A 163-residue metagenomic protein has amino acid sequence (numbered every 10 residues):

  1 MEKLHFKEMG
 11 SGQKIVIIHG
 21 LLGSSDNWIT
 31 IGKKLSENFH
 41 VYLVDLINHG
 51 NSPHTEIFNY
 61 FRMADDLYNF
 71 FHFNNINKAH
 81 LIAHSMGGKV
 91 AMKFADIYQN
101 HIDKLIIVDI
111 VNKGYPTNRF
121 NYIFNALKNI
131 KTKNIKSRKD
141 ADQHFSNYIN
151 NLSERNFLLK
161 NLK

Functional and structural regions predicted by a protein language model:
M1-I15, S36-F39, I76-N77: Alpha/beta-hydrolase fold catalytic core
G12, G20-G23, S85: Active-site glycine-rich loops that stabilize anionic/oxyanionic intermediates across multiple enzyme folds
L22, L46-G50, N112: Alpha/beta-hydrolase active-site loop signature
I29, K33, Y42-I82, M86: Active-site loop/oxyanion-hole signature of alpha/beta-hydrolase fold enzymes
M92-I97, I102-K136, D142: Flexible "cap/lid" loop of the alpha/beta hydrolase fold
N118, K133-K163: Conserved alpha/beta-hydrolase catalytic His-Asp/Glu region
